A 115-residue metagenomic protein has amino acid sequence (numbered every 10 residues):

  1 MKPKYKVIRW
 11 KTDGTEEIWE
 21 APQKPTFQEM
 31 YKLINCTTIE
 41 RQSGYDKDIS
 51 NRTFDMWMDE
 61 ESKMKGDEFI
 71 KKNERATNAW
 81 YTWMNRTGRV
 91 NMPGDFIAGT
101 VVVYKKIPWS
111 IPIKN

Functional and structural regions predicted by a protein language model:
M1-N115: Short beta-rich binding modules
